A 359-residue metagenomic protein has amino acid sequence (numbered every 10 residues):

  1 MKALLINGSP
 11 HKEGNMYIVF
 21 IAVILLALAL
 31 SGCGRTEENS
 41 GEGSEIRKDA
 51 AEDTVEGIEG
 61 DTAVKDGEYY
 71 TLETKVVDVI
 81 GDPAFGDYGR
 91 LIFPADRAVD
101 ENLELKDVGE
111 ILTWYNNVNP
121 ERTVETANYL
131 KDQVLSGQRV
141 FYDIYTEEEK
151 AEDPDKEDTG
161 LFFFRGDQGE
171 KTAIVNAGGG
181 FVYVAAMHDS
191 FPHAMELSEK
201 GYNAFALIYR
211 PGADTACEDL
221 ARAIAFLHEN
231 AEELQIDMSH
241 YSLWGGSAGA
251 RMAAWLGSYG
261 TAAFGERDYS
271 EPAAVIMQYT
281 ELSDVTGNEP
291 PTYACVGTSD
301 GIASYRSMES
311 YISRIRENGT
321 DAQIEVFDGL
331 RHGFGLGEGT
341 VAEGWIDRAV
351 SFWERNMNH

Functional and structural regions predicted by a protein language model:
L5, E13, Y17, L30-D158: N-terminal targeting or regulatory segments adjacent to alpha/beta-hydrolase or S9 domains
V64-T71, N318-H359: C-terminal catalytic histidine-bearing segment of alpha/beta-hydrolase fold enzymes
E170-G179: Short beta-strand element of the alpha/beta-hydrolase
A185-M187, F205-L234, G339-A342: Catalytic nucleophile-loop/oxyanion-hole region of alpha/beta-hydrolase and closely related hydrolase-like folds
M187-A204: Short amphipathic alpha-helix adjacent to the substrate-entry channel of hydrolases
E218, R222-E289: Primarily recognizes the serine-hydrolase "nucleophile elbow" in alpha/beta-hydrolase and SGNH/GDSL folds
A294-V296, D300: Short beta-strand/loop motif that positions the catalytic acidic residue of the alpha/beta-hydrolase fold
I302-S307: Conserved alpha/beta-hydrolase "acid-adjacent" motif
